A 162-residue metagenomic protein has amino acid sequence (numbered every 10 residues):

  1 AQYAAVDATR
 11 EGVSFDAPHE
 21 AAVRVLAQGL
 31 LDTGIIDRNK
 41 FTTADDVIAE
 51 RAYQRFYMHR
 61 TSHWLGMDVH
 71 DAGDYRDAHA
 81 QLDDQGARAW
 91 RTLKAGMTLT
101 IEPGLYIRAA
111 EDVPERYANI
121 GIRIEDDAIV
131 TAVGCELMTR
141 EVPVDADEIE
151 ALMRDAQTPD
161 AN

Functional and structural regions predicted by a protein language model:
A1-N162: Active-site neighborhoods and metal-handling regions in enzymes and metal-associated proteins
